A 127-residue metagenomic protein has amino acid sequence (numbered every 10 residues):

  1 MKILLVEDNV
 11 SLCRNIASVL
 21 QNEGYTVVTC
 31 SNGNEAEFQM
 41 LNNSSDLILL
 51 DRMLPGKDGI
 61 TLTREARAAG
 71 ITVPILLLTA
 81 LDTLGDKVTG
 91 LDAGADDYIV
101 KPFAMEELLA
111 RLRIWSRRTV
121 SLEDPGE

Functional and structural regions predicted by a protein language model:
M1-E123: N-terminal/domain-start alpha-helical segments
P125-E127: Regulatory hinge/linker segments at domain boundaries that couple sensory/effector modules to output domains
